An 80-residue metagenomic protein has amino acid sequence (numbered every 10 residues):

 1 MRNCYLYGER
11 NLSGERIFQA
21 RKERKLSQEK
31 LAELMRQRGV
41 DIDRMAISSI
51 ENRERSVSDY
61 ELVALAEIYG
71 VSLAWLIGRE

Functional and structural regions predicted by a protein language model:
M1-L12: A detector for short, charged/polar N-terminal pre-domain segments
E15-R36: Short basic helix-loop element that most often maps to the first helix and adjoining turn of HTH DNA-binding modules
I17, L31-A32, I47-I50, L76: Conserved hydrophobic/aromatic packing and binding residues within compact polymer-binding modules
I17, Q28, R44, D59-L62: Helix-turn-helix DNA-binding elements, focusing on the entry/boundary residues of the two helices that contact DNA
R36-V57: Recognition helix of helix-turn-helix/homeodomain-like DNA-binding domains that insert into the DNA major groove
E54, S58-W75: DNA major-groove recognition helix of helix-turn-helix/homeodomain DNA-binding modules
R79: Conserved short acidic donor-positioning loop in nucleotide-sugar-dependent glycosyltransferases
